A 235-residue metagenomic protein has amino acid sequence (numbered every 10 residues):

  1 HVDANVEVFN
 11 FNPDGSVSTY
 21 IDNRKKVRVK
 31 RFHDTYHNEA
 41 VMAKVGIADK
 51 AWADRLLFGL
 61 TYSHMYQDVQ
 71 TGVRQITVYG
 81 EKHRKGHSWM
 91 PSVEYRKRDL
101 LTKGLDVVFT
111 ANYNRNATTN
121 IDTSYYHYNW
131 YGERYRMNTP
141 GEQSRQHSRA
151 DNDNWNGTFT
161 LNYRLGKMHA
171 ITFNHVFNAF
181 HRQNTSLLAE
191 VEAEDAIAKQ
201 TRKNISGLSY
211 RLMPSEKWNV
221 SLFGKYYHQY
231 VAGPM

Functional and structural regions predicted by a protein language model:
H1-R74: Periplasmic-side early beta-strands and strand-to-turn transitions of outer-membrane beta-barrels
D34, K82-R84: Short, solvent-exposed beta-strand/turn "edge" segments of beta-rich domains on protein surfaces
M42-H64, R84-M235: Face-selective signature of the C-terminal outer-membrane beta-barrel domain
T77-G80: Solvent-exposed, glycine/polar-rich loop segments of beta-barrel outer-membrane systems
